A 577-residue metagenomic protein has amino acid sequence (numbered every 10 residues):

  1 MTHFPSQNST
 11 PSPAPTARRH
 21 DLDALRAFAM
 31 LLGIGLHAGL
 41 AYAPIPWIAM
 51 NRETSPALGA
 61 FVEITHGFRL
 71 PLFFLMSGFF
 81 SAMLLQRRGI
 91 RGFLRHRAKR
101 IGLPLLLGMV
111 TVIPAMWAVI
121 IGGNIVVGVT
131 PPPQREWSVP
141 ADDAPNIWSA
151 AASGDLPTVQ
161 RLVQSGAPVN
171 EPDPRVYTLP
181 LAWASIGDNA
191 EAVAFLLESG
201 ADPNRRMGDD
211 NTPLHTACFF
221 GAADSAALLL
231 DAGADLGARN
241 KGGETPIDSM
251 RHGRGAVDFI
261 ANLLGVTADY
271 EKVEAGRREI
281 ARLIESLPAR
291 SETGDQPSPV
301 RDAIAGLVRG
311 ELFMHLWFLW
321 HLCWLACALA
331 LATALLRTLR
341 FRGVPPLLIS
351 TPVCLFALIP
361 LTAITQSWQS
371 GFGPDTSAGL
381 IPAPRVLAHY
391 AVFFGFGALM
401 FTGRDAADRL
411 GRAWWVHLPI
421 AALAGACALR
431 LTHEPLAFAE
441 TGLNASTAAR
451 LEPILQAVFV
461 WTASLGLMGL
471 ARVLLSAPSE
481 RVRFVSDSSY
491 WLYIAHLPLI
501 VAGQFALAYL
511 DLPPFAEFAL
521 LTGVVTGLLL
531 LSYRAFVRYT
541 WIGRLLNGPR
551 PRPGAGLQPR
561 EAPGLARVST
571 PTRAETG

Functional and structural regions predicted by a protein language model:
T2-A141, T216, L229, A289-G577: Alpha-helical transmembrane segments and their immediate juxtamembrane cytosolic regions
V139-S149, V163, P172-W183, R206-P213 (+1 more regions): Ankyrin-repeat boundary/"N-cap" motif
P140-S149, A232, R251-T293: Ankyrin-repeat-protein effector appendages
S149-D155, W183-N189, T216-A222, S249-V257: Ankyrin repeat A-helix N-terminal signature
D155-V163, N189-L197, A222-L230, A256-N262 (+1 more regions): Ankyrin repeat structural motif
D231-G237: TPR/TPR-like (Sel1-like) alpha-helical repeat modules
